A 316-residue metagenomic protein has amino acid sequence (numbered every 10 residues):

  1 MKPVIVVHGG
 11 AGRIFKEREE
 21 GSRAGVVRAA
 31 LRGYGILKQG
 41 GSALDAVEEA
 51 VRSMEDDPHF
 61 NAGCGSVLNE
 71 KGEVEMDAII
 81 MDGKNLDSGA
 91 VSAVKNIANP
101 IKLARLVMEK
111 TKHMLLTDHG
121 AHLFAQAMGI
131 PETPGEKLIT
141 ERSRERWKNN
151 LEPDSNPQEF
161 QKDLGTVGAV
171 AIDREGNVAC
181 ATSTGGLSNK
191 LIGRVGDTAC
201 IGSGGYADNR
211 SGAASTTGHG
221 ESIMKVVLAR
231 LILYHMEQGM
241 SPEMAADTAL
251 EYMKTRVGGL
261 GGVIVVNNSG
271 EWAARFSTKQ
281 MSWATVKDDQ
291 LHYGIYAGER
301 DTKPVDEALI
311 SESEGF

Functional and structural regions predicted by a protein language model:
M1-F316: Alpha/propeptide regions of enzymes that mature by internal proteolysis
